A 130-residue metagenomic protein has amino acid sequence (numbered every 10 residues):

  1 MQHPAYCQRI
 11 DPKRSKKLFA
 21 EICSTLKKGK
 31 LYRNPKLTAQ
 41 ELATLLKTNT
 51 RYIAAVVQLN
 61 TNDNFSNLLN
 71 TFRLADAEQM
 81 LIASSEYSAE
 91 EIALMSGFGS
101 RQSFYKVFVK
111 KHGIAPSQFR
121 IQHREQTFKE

Functional and structural regions predicted by a protein language model:
M1-Y87, E91, V107-K110, S117 (+2 more regions): Membrane-proximal linker segments that couple transmembrane helices to downstream signaling/catalytic modules
K47, G97-F98: Central "turn" residue of the DNA-binding helix-turn-helix
T50, S100-Q102: The DNA-contacting recognition helix of HTH DNA-binding domains and analogous helical DNA-recognition elements
L94: Cysteine protease catalytic core and zymogen-processing segment of caspase-like enzymes
